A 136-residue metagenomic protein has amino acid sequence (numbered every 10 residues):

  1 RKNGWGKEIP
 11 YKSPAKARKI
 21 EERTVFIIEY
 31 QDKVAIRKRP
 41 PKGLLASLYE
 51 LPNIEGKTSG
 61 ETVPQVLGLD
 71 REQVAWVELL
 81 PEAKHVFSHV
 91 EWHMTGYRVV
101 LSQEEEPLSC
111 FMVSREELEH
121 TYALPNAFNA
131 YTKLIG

Functional and structural regions predicted by a protein language model:
R1-G136: Intrinsically disordered, low-complexity, charged terminal extensions of DNA damage-control enzymes
